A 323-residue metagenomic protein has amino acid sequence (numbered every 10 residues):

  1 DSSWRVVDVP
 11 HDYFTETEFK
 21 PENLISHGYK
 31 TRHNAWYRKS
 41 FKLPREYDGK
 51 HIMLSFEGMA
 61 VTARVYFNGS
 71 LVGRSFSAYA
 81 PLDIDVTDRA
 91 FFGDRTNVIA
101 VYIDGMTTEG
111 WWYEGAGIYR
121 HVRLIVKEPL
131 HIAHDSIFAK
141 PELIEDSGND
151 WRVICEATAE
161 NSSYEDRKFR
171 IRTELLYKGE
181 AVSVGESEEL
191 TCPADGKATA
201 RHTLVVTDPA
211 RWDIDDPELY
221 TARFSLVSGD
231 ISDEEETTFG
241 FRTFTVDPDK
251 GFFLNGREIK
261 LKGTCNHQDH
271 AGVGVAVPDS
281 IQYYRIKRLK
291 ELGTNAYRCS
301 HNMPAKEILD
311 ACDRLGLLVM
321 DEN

Functional and structural regions predicted by a protein language model:
W4, E16, H27, R32-K140 (+3 more regions): Accessory beta-strand-rich segments of carbohydrate-active enzymes
Y37-K39, A80-I84, E188, G196-L204: Short strand-edge motifs at loop-to-beta-strand transitions and within beta-strands of extracellular beta-rich domains
F41, G69, V122, Y220 (+3 more regions): Conserved, mostly hydrophobic/aromatic
V61, F76-T87, F91-G93, T107 (+4 more regions): Active-site mouth of glycoside hydrolases
V65-F67, N149-T191, A198-H202: Beta-strand-rich binding/interaction modules
I84-A90, R201-P217: Signal that preferentially marks extracellular ectodomain short beta-strand elements of beta-sandwich modules
I125, T191, T238-R242: Short beta-strand edge segments in extracellular beta-sheet folds
